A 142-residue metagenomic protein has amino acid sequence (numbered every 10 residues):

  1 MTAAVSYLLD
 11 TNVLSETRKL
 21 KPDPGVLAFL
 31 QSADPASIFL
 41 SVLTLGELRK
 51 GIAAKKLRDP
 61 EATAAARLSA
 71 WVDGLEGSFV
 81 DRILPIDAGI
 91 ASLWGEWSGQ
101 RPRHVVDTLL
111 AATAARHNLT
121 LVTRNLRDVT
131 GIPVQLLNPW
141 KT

Functional and structural regions predicted by a protein language model:
M1-T44, A54-V72: Short, well-structured N-terminal submotif of metal-dependent ribonuclease cores
T2-A3, K50-K56, G77-R124: Active-site neighborhoods of divalent-metal-dependent phosphate/nucleic-acid chemistry enzymes
L9-D10, S41, R103-H104, N125-L126: Histidine- and aromatic-rich ligand-binding microenvironments
V13, T44, I90, L109-L110 (+1 more regions): Alpha-helix capping/helix-boundary segments
V42-L43, D87, N125, W140: Residues at the C-termini of beta-strands that transition into short coil/loop
F79, I132-P133: Short, structured coil segments at secondary-structure junctions
P133-P139: Active-site regions of enzymes building and remodeling cell-envelope glycoconjugates
